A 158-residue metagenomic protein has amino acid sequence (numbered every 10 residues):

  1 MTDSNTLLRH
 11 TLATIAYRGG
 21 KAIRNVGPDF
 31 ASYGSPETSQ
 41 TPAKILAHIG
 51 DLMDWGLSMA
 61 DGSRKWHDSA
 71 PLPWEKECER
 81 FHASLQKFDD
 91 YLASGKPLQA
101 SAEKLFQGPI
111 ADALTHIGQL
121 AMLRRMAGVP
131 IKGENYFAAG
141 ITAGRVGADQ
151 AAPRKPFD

Functional and structural regions predicted by a protein language model:
M1-T2: Short, low-complexity N-terminal intrinsically disordered segments enriched in polar/charged residues
N5, R9-I23, F30-D68, A100-D158: Short, contiguous alpha-helical
W55-K96: Helix-adjacent hinge/juxtasegments
